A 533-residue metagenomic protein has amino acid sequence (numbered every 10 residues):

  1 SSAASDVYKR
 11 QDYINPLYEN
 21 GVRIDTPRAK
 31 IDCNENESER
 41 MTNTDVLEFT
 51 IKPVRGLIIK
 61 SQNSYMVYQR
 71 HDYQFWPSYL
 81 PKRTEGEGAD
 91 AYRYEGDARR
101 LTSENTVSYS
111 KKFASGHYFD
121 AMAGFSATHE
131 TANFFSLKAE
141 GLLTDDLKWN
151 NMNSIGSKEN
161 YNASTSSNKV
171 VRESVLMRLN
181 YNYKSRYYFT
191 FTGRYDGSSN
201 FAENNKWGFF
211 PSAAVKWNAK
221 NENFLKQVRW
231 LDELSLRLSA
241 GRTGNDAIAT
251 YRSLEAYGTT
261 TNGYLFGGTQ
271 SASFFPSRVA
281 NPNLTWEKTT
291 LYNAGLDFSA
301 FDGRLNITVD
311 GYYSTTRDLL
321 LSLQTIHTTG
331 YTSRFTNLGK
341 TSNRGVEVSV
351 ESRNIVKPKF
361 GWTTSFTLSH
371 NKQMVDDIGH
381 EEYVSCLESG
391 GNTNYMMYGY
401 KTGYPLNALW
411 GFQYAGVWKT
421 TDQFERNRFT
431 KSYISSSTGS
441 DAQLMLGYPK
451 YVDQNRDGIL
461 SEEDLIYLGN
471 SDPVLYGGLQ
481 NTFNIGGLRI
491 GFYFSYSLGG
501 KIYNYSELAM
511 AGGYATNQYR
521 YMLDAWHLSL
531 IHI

Functional and structural regions predicted by a protein language model:
A3-Y8, I533: Short, small-residue-biased leader/transition segments that mark boundaries at the very start of proteins
D12-N15: Charged, amphipathic alpha-helical segments characteristic of ABC-type P-loop ATPases involved in chromosome
Y18-W76, E85-L406: Extracellular/periplasmic, surface-exposed regions of secreted and cell-surface proteins
W76-S78, L137-L142, E381, S495-L498 (+1 more regions): Short Gly/aromatic-enriched secondary-structure transition segments
S136-K138, T336, R353-G469, A511 (+1 more regions): Conserved small-residue
R229, T316, M374, K419-T421 (+1 more regions): C-terminal beta-signal and adjacent terminal beta-strands/loops of Gram-negative outer-membrane beta-barrel proteins
G295, G311-Y313, D464, F492-L498: Active-site proximal loops enriched in glycine and acidic residues that flank catalytic Cys/His/Asp and coordinate
